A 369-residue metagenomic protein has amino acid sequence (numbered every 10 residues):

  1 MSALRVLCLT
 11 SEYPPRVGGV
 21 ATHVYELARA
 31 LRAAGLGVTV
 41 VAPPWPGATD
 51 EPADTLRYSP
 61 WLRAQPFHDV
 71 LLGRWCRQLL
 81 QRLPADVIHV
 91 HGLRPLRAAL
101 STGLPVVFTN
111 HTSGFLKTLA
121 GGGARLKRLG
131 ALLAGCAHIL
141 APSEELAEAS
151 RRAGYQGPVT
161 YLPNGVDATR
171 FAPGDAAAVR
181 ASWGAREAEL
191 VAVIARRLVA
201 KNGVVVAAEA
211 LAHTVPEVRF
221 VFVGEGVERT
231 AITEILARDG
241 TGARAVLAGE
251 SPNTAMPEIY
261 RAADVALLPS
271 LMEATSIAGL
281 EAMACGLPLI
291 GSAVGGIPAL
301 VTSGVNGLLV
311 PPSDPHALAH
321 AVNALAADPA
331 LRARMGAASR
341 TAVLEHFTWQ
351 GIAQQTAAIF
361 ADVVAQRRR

Functional and structural regions predicted by a protein language model:
V90-P95: Short His-centered aromatic/hydrophobic patch
E145, G165: Carbohydrate-associated surface elements
A172-A185: A short helix/loop element that forms part of the nucleotide-sugar donor recognition site in Leloir-type
R186-N202, A208-L211, V221: Conserved donor-binding/catalytic core segment of Leloir-type glycosyltransferases
E250-S251, E258-A263: Short alpha-helical donor nucleotide-sugar binding micro-motif in glycosyltransferases
L271: Aromatic "clamp/platform" in nucleotide-sugar-dependent glycosyltransferases that forms part of the donor/acceptor
P288-G291, V301: Short hydrophobic beta-strand element within catalytic cores of glycosyltransferases and related nucleotide-activated
S303-G304, L308-P315, A324-P329: Conserved acidic donor-binding segment of nucleotide-sugar-dependent glycosyltransferases
